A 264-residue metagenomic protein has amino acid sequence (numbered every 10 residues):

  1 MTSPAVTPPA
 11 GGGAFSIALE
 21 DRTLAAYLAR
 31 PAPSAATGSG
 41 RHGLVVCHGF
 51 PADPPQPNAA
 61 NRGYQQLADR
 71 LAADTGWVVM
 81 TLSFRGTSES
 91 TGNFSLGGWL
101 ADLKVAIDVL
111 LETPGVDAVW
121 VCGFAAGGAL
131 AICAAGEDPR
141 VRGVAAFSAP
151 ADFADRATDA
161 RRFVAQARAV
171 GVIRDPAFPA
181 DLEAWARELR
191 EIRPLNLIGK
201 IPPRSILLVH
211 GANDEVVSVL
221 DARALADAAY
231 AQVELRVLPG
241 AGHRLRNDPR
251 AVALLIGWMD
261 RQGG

Functional and structural regions predicted by a protein language model:
M1-S39: N-terminal cap/lid segment of alpha/beta-hydrolase-fold proteins
S3, A10-A14, L24, D138-V237 (+1 more regions): The alpha/beta-hydrolase serine catalytic core
A32-D74: Short, surface-exposed "cap/lid" segments of acyl-processing enzymes
P51, F84-S88, A151, G242: Alpha/beta-hydrolase active-site loop signature
G63, N93-P114: Alpha/beta-hydrolase active-site loop
L82-L96: Glycine-rich "HGGG/HGxG" loop immediately N-terminal to the catalytic nucleophile of the alpha/beta-hydrolase
V105-A165: Primarily recognizes the serine-hydrolase "nucleophile elbow" in alpha/beta-hydrolase and SGNH/GDSL folds
